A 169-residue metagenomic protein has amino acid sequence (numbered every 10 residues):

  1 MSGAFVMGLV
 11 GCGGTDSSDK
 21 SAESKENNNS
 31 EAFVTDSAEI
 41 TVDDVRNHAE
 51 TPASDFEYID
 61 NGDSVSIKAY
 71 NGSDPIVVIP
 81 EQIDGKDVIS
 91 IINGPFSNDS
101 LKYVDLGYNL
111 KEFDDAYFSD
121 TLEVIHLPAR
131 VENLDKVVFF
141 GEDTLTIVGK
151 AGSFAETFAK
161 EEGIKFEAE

Functional and structural regions predicted by a protein language model:
M1-A4: Sec-dependent N-terminal signal peptides
G8-G11: C-terminal motif of bacterial Sec signal peptides marking the signal peptidase cleavage site
D16-D55: N-terminal, intrinsically disordered, polar/charged segments of Gram-positive cell-envelope systems that serve as
D55-D63, G72-I89, D99-E112, S119-N133 (+2 more regions): Structural signature of tandem-repeat unit edges
S66-K68: Conserved functional micro-motifs across diverse proteins
I91-N93: A short beta-strand segment in extracellular, disulfide-stabilized domains
S119, F139-F140, E156-E161: Short loop/helix-cap segments at secondary-structure boundaries that form the rim of catalytic
